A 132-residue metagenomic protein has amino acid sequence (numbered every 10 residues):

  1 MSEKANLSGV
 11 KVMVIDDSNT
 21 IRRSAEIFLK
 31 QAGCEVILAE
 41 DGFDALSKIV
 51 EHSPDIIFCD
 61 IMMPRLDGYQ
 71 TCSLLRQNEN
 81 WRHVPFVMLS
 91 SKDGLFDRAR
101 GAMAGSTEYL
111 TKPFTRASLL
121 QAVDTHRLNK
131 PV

Functional and structural regions predicted by a protein language model:
R23-Q31: Charged docking surfaces used in two-component/phosphorelay signaling
G33-E40, K48: Short hydrophobic/Thr-rich beta-strand motif most characteristic of the beta2 strand and flanking loop of CheY-like
H52-F58: Active-site beta3 strand of CheY-like receiver
M63: Receiver (REC) domain active-site loop signature in two-component systems and cognate sites in sensor histidine kinases
F114-D124: C-terminal output helix
